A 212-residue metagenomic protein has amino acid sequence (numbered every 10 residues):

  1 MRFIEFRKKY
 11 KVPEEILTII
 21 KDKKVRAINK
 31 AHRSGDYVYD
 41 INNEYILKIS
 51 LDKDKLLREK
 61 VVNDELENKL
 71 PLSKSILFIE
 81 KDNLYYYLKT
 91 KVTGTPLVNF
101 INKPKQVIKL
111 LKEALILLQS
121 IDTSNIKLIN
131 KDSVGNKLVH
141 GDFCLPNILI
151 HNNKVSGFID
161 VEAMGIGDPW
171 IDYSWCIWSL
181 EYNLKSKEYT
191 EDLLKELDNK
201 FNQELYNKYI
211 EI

Functional and structural regions predicted by a protein language model:
K8-I20, T93-P96, F100-G141, K195-K208: An alpha-helical support segment within catalytic cores of ATP-dependent transferases
Y10, I19-N42: ATP-binding glycine-rich phosphate-binding loop
H32-R33, Y45-Y87, V98-L117: A conserved alpha-helical element in kinase catalytic cores
D40-Y45, I150-S156: Active-site beta-strand-loop-beta-strand hairpin of nuclease catalytic cores that positions key catalytic residues
L66, T90-K91, S179: Conserved catalytic core of Hanks-type protein kinase domains
I79, V92-T93: Residues forming the ATP-binding cleft of Hanks-type serine/threonine protein kinase domains
K137-L138, H151-N199: Active-site Asp-x-Gly
D142, N147: Conserved catalytic-loop position in the HRD/HxD motif
